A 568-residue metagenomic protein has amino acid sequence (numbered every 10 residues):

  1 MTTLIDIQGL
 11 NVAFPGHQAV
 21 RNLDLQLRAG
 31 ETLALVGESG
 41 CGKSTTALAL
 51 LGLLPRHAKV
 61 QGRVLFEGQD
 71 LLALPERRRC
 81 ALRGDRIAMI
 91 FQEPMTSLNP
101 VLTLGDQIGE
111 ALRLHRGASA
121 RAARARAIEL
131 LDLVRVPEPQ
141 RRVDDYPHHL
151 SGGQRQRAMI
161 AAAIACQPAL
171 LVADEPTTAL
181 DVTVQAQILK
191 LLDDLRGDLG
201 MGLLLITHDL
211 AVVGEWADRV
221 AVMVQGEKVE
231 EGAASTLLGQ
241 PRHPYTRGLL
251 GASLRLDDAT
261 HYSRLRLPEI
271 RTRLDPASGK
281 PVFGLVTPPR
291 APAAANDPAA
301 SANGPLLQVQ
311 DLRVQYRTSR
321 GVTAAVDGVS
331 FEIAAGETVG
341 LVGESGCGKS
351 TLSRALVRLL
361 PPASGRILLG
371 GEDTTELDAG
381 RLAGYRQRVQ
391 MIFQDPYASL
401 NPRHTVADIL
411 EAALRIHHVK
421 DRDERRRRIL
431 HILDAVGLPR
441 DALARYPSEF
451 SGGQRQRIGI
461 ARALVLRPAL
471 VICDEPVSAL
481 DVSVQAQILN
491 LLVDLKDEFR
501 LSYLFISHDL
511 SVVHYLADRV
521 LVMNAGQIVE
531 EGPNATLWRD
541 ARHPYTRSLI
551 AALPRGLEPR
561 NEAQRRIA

Functional and structural regions predicted by a protein language model:
T3, P137-D144, A234-Q308, S319-V322 (+1 more regions): Short catalytic/signature loops enriched in Gly
L51, V357: Helix-to-loop junction immediately C-terminal to a conserved catalytic motif
K59-D70, G365-D373: Conserved ABC transporter NBD signature motif
L71-A88, D106, L114, S235-P241 (+5 more regions): ABC ATPase NBD coupling module
A122-R141, D373, E424-D441, I550-A551: Conserved ABC ATPase "signature" region
A158, A163-A165, I458, L464: ABC ATPase C-loop
A165-A169, V465-A469, Q485: A short, proline-enriched helix->beta-strand linker immediately N-terminal to the Walker B motif in ABC-type P-loop
K228-G232, I528-G532, D540: ABC ATPase "signature
